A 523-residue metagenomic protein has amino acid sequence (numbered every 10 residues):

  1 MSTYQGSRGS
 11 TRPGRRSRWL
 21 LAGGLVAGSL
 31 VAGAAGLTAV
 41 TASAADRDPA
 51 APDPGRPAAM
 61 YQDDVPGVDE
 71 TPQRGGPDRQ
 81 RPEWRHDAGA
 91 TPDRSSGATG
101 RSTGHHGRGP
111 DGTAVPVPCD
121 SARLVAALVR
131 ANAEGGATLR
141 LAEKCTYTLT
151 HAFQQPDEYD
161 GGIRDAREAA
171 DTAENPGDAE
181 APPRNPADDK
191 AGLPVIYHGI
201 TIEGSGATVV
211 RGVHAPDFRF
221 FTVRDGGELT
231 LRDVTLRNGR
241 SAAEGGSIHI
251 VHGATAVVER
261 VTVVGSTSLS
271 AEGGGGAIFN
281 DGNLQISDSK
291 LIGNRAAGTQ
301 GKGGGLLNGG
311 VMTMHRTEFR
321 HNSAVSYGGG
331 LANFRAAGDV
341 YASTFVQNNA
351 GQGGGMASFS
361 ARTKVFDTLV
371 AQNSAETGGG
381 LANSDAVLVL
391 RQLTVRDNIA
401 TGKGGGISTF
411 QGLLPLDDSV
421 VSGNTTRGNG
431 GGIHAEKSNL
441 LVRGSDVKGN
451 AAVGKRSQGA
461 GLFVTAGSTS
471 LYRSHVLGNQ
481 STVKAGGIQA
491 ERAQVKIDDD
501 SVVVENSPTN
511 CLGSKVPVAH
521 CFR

Functional and structural regions predicted by a protein language model:
M1-S7, R12-A44: Secretory targeting and sorting signals
G36, T41-L124, K144-Y147: Right-handed parallel beta-helix/beta-solenoid
G112-L139, K190-G192: Acidic Gly/Asp/Thr-rich repetitive segments characteristic of extracellular carbohydrate-active and adhesion proteins
V125, V129, T150-T201, V210-L231 (+4 more regions): Extracellular beta-strand-rich solenoid/capping regions of secreted or surface-exposed proteins that bind or remodel
A137, C145, H198-I200, A207 (+25 more regions): The right-handed parallel beta-helix/beta-solenoid scaffold, focusing on the short coil/turn and N-cap positions
L141, L149, D165, V195 (+24 more regions): Extracellular beta-strand solenoids
P183-G192, H214-T222, A242-H249, S270-F279 (+9 more regions): Extracellular beta-strand/beta-solenoid scaffold signature
S205-T208, T230-N238, T255-T267, N283-R295 (+9 more regions): Right-handed parallel beta-helix
